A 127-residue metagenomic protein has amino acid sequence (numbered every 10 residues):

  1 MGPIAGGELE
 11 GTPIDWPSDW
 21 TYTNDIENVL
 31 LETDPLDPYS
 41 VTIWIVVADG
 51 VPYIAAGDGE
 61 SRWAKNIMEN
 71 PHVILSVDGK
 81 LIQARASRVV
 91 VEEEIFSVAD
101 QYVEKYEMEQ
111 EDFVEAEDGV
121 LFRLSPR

Functional and structural regions predicted by a protein language model:
I4-G7, G11, W16-P17, P38-Y39 (+1 more regions): Short, structured beta-strand-loop surface elements
T12-T21, E27-V29: Short, basic/aromatic recognition patches
W20, E32-D34, F113: Residues embedded in well-ordered secondary-structure elements
D25-D58, V73, Q83-A84: Short beta-strand segments
